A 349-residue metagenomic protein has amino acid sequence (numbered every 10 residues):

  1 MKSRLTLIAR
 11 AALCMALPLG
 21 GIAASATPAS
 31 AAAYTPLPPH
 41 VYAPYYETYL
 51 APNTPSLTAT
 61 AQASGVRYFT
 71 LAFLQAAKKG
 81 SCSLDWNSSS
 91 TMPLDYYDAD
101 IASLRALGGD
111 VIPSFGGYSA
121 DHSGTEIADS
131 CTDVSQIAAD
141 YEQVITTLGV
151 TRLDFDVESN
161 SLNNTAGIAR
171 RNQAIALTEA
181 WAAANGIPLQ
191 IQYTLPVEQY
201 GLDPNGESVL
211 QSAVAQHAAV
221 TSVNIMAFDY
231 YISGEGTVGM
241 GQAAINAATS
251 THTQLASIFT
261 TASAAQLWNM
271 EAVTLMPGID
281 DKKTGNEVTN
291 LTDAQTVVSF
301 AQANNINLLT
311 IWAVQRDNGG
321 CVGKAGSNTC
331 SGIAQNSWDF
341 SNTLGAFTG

Functional and structural regions predicted by a protein language model:
M1-A31: Secretory targeting and sorting signals
A32-I225, D229-I258, Q266-A272, M276-T292 (+2 more regions): Chitinase-like catalytic core of GlcNAc-active glycosidases
F69, L308-L309: Noncatalytic modules at the cell exterior or secretory-pathway interfaces, chiefly beta-strand-rich lectin/adhesion
A265-L267, A303-N304: A structural signal for short secondary-structure junctions
N286-L308: Short, low-complexity, polybasic intrinsically disordered segments
A313: Residues that scaffold, gate, or flank divalent-cation-dependent active/transport sites
